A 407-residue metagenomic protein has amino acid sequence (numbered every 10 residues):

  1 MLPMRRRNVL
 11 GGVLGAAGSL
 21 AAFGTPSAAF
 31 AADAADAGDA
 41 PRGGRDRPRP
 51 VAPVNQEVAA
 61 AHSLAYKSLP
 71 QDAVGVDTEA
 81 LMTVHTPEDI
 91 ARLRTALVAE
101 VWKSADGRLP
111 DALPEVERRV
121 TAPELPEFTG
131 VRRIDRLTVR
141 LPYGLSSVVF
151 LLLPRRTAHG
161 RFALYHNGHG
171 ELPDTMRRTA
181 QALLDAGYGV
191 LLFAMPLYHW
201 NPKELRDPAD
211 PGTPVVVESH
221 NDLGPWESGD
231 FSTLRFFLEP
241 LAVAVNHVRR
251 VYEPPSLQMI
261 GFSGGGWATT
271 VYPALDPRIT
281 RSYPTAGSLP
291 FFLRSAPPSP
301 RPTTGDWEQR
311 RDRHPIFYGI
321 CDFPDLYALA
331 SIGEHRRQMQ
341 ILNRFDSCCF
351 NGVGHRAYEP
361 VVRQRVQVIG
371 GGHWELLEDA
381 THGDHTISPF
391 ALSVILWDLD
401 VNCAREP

Functional and structural regions predicted by a protein language model:
L2, N8-A29: N-terminal export signals
L10-G11, A31-R133: N-terminal targeting or regulatory segments adjacent to alpha/beta-hydrolase or S9 domains
Y143-L153: A short loop-to-beta-strand scaffold at the N-terminal edge of the catalytic core in hydrolase folds
H159-G168: Short beta-strand element of the alpha/beta-hydrolase
G168-D185, V190-E239: Cap/lid segment of the alpha/beta-hydrolase catalytic domain
N246-S299: Primarily recognizes the serine-hydrolase "nucleophile elbow" in alpha/beta-hydrolase and SGNH/GDSL folds
F292-Q367: The feature captures the conserved acid-bearing segment of alpha/beta-hydrolase catalytic domains
R363-P407: C-terminal catalytic histidine-bearing segment of alpha/beta-hydrolase fold enzymes
